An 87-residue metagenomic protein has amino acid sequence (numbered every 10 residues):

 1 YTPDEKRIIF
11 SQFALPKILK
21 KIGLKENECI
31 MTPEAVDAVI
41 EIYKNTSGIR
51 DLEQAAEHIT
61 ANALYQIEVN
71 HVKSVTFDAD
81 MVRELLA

Functional and structural regions predicted by a protein language model:
Y1-E57, N62-T76: Conserved C-terminal "switch" segment of AAA+ ATPases
V75-A87: AAA+ P-loop ATPase central domain
